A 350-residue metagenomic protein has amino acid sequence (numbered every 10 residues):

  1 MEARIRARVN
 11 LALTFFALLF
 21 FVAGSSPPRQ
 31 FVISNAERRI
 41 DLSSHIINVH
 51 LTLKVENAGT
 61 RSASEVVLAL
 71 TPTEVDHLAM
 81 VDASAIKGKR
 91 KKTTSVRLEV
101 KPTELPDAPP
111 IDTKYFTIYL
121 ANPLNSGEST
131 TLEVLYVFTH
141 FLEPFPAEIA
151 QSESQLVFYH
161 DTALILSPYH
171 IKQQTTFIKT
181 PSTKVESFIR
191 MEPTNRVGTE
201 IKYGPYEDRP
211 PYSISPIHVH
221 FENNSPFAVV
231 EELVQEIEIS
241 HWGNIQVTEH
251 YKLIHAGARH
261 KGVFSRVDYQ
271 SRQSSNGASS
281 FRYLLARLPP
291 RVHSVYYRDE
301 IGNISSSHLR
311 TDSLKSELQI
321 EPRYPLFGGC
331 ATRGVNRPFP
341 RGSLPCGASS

Functional and structural regions predicted by a protein language model:
M1-F16: Classical eukaryotic N-terminal signal peptides for Sec-dependent ER targeting/secretion, especially the positively
E2-R4, L19-S350: Lumenal/extracellular ectodomains and adaptor appendage modules of the eukaryotic vesicle/secretory system
